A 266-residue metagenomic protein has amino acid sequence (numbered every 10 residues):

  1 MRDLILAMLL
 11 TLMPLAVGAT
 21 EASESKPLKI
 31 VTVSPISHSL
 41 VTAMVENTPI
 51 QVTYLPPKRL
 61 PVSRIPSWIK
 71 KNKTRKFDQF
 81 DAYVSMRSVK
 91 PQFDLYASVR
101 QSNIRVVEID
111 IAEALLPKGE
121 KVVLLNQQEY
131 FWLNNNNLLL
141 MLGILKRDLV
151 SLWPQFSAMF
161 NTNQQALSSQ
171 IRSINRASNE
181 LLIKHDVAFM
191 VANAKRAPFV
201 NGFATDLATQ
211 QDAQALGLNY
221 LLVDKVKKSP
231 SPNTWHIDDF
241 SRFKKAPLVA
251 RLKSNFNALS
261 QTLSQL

Functional and structural regions predicted by a protein language model:
M1-I5: Positively charged n-region of N-terminal signal peptides that target proteins for export
A7-L15: Bacterial N-terminal signal peptides
A19-L266: Extracytoplasmic metal-acquisition and chelation regions
